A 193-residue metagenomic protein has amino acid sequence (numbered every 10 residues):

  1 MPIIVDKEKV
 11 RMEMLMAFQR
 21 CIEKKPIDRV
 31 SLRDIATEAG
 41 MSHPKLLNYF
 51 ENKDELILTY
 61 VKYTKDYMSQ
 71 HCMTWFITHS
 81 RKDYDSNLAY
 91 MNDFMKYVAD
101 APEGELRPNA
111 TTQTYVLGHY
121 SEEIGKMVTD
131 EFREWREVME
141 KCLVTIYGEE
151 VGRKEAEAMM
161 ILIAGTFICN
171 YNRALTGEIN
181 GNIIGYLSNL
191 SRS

Functional and structural regions predicted by a protein language model:
M1-K9: N-terminal intrinsically disordered/low-complexity leader segments
P2, E13, A17, C21-T59: Helix-turn-helix
E13, A17-K24, H71-T74, A110 (+2 more regions): Solvent-exposed, amphipathic alpha-helical segments
T59, M73-E105, A156-M159, G181-I184: Hydrophobic alpha-helical connector segments
K62-S69: Short, basic, alpha-helical segments at the C-terminal edge of helix-turn-helix-like DNA-binding modules
H79, Y115, N170-A174: Secondary-structure edge/capping motif, primarily at the C-terminal ends of alpha-helices and the immediately following
E103-T112, H119-Y147, E157: Amphipathic alpha-helical packing segments from all-alpha helical-bundle domains
G125-T129, T145-S191: Hydrophobic/aromatic-rich alpha-helical bundle segments in the mid-to-C-terminal region
